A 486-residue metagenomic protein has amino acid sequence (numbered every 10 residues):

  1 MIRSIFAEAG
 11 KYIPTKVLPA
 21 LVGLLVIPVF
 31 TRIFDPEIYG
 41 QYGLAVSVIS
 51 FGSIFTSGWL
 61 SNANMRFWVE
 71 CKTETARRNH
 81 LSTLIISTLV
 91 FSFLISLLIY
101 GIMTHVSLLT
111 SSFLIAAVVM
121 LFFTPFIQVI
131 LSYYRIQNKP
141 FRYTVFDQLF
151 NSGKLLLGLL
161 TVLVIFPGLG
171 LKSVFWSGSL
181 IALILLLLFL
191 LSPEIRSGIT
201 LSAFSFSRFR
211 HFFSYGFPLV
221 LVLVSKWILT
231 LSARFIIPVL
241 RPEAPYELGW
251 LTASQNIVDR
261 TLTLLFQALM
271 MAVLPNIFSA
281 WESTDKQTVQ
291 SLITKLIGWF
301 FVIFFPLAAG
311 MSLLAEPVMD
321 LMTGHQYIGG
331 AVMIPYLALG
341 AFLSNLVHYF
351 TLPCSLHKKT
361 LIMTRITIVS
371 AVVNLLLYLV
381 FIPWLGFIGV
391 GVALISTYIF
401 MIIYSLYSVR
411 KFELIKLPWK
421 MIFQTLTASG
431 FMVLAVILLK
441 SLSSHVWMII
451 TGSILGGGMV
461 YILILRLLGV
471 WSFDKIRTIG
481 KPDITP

Functional and structural regions predicted by a protein language model:
M1-I5, L169-F175, L188-T230, A272 (+3 more regions): Interhelical loop/hinge segments that connect adjacent transmembrane helices in multipass membrane
R3-S61, S96, M120, L155 (+6 more regions): Signature of the first transmembrane helix
F6, F67, T124-L149, P335-V369: Membrane-interface junctions at transmembrane-helix termini in multi-pass inner-membrane proteins
E8-G23, F150, V174-F189, P193 (+4 more regions): Transmembrane helical elements of multi-pass membrane transporters/channels
T56-K72, S254, V258-I297, F304 (+1 more regions): Helix-loop junctions and terminal segments of transmembrane helices in multi-pass membrane transport/translocation
I86-L231: Hydrophobic transmembrane helix module of multi-pass membrane transport proteins
I102-A117, P245, T294, M311-F342: Interfacial segments at transmembrane-helix termini and the short loops linking adjacent helices
L434-P486: Membrane-proximal transmembrane or re-entrant/amphipathic helices at the cytosolic face
